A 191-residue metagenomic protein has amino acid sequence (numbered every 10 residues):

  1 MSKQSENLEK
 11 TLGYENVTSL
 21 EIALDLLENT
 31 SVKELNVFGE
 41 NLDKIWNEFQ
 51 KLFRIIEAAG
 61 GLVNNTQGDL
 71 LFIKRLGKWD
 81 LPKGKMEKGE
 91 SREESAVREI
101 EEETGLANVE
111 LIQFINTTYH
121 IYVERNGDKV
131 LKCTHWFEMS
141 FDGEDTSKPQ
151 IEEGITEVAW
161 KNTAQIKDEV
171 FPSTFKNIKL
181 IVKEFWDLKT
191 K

Functional and structural regions predicted by a protein language model:
Q4-G13, N64-E101, L106: Conserved Nudix-box catalytic region and its N-terminal flanking loop in Nudix hydrolases and closely related
N16-G60: Acidic, metal-coordinating catalytic segment for phosphate/diphosphate chemistry, firing primarily on the Nudix
R54-A59, L76, K132-T134: Short connector loops at helix/strand junctions that flank enzyme active sites, especially segments positioning acidic
G60, D69, E157: Conserved beta-strand and immediately adjacent loop positions that scaffold enzyme active sites
V63-N64, E138: Conserved hydrophobic "DFG−1" position in protein kinase catalytic cores
M86-T174: Unchanged
N177-K191: Charged phosphate-binding loop/patch that engages nucleotide di/tri-phosphates or the phosphate backbone of nucleic
